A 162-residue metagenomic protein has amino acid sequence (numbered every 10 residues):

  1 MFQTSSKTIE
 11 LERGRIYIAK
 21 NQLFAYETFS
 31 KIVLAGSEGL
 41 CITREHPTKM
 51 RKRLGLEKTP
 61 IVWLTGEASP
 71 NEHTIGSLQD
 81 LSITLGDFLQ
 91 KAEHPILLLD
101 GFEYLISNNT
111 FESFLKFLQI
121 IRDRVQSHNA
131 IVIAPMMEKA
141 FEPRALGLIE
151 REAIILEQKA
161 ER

Functional and structural regions predicted by a protein language model:
M1-R51: Glycine-rich P-loop/Walker A and Walker A-like loops and their local beta1-loop-alpha1 context in P-loop NTPases
A35, L54-E57, H128, R151-E152: Short, structured coil segments at secondary-structure junctions
E38, P60, N129-I131: Proline-centered loop/turn at the N-terminus of a beta-strand
C41-T43, L98-L99, A130-M137: Structural recognition of the conserved hydrophobic beta-strand(s) that form the central parallel beta-sheet of P-loop
I42-I96, E103, F111: Conserved inter-motif catalytic segment of the P-loop NTP-binding fold
I106-F114, R144: Conserved ATPase-coupling elements of RecA-like P-loop NTPase cores
L115-F141: Substrate-engagement module of ASCE P-loop NTPases
A145-R162: A short helix-turn-beta junction within AAA+ P-loop NTPase domains corresponding to the substrate/partner-engaging
